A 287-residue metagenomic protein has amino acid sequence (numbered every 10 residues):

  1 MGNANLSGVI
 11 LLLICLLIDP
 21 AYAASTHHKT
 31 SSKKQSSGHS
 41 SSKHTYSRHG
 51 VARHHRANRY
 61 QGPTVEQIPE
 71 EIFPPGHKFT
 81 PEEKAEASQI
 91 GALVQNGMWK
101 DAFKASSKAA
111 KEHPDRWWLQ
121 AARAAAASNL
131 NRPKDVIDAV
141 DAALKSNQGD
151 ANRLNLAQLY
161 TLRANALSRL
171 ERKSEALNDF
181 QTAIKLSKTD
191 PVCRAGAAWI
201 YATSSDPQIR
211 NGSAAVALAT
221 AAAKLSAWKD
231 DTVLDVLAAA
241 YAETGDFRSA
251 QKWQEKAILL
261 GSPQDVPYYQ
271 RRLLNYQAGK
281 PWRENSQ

Functional and structural regions predicted by a protein language model:
F79-K108, E112: Alpha-helical segment of the N-proximal tetratricopeptide repeat
G91, A125, N165, W199 (+3 more regions): Residue-level recognition of tetratricopeptide repeat
Q95, N129, R169, T203 (+2 more regions): Register position in tetratricopeptide repeats
P114, Q148, L154, K188 (+2 more regions): Short coil turns that delineate tetratricopeptide repeat
A122, N155-Q158, L162, G196 (+2 more regions): Canonical tetratricopeptide repeat
I209-R210, A221, W228-L237, E243-F247 (+2 more regions): Terminal, low-structured helical/coil segments at or just beyond the last alpha-helical repeat
